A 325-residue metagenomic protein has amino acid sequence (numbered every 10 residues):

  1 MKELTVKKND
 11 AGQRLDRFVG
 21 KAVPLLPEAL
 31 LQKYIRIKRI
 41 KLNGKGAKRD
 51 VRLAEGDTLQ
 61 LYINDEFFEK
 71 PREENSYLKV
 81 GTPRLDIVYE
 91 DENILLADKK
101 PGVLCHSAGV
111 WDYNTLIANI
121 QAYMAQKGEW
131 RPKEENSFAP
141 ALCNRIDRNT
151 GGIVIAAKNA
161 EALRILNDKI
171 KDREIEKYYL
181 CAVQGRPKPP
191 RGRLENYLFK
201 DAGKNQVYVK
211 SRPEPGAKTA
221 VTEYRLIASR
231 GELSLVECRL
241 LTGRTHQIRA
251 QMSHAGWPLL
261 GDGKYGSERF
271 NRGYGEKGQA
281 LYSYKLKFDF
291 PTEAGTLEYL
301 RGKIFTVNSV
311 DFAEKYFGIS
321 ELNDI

Functional and structural regions predicted by a protein language model:
M1-I325: RNA pseudouridine synthases
